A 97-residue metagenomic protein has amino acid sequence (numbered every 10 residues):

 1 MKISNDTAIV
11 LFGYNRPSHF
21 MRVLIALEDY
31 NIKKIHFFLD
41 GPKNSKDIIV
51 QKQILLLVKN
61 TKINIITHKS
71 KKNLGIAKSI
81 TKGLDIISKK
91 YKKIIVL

Functional and structural regions predicted by a protein language model:
M1-D29: N-proximal low-complexity "stem/linker" segments adjacent to membrane-targeting elements
I3, L11, T61-N64, K89: Acidic/histidine-enriched, beta-strand-rich ligand/metal-binding domains
N5, K33, Y91-K93: Short coil/turn segments at beta-strand junctions that form active-site/ligand-binding loops
L27-H68: Acidic donor-binding segment of Leloir-type glycosyltransferases
K71-K78: A short, glycine-/small-residue-rich helix N-cap motif at loop->alpha-helix starts within glycosyltransferase
T81-K93: Active-site nucleotide-sugar/metal-binding loop of Leloir-type enzymes
